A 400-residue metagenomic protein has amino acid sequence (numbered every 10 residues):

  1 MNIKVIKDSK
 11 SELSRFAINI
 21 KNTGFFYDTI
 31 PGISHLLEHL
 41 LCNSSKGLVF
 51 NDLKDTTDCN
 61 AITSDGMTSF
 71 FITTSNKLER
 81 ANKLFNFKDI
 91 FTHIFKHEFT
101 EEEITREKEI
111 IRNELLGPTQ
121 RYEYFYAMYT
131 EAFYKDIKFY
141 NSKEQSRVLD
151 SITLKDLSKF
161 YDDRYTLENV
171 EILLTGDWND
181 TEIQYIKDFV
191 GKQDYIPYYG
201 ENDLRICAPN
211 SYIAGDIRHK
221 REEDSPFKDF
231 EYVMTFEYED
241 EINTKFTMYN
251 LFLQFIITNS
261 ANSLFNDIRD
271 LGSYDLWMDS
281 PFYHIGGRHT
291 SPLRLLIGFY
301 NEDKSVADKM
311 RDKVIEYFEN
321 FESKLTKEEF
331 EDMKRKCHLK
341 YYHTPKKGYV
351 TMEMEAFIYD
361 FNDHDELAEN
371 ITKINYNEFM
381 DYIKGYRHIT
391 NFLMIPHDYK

Functional and structural regions predicted by a protein language model:
M1-F50, Y161-D270, T390-K400: His/Glu-rich zincin catalytic helix
V5, V170-G176, E182, E328-K400: C-terminal regions of mature proteins
S9-E12, A61-D65, K138-Y140, K159-E168 (+3 more regions): Short, flexible turn/loop "capping" segments at secondary-structure junctions
I20, L36, S45, F50-F160 (+2 more regions): Acidic/histidine-enriched segments that form metal/cofactor-coordinating and catalytic pocket/exosite environments
D52-D58, L149-D163, L271-Y283, N375-E378: Short amphipathic beta-strand starts and helix->beta connectors
T56-D58, E231-Y238, I256-N301: A structural supersecondary motif
S75-R80, G176-T181, Y300-V306: Helix N-cap motif at beta-to-alpha junctions
G117, R121, Y198-G200, F379: Compositionally biased low-complexity segments enriched in polar/charged residues
